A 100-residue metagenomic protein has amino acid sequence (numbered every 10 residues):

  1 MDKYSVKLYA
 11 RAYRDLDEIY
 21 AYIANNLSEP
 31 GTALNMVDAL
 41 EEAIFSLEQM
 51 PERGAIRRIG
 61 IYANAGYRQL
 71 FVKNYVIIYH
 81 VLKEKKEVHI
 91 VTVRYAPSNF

Functional and structural regions predicted by a protein language model:
M1-A39: Arg/Lys-rich, positively charged N-terminal/basic patches that mediate binding to nucleic acids
K3, E41, K85-E87: A structure-centric signal for secondary-structure junctions around beta-strands
D15, A39, A43-S46, Q69 (+1 more regions): Residue-level recognition of specific faces of alpha-helices
Y20, E41-I44, S98: Residue-level detector of secondary-structure transition/capping positions
L27, R68, V72-F100: Enriched for short, Lys/Arg-rich terminal
L34-M36, R58, Y62-N64, P97: Solvent-exposed interaction patches of small proteins and small membrane subunits
F45-L70: A short, surface-exposed loop/turn module that caps and links secondary-structure elements
